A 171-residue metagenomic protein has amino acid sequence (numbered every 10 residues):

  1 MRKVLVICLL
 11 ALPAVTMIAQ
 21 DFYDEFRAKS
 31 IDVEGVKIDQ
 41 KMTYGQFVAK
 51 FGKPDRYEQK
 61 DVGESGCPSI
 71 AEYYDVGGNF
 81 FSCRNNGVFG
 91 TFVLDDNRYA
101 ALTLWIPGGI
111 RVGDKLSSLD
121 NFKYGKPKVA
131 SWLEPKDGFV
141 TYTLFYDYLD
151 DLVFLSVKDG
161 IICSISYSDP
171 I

Functional and structural regions predicted by a protein language model:
V4-P13: Sec-dependent N-terminal signal peptides
I18-P135, L149, S156-I171: Short helix/turn-capping signatures at newly exposed starts of structured segments
K136-T141: Acidic interhelical loop/turn segments
L144-D147: Short loop/turn motifs at secondary-structure junctions and domain boundaries
